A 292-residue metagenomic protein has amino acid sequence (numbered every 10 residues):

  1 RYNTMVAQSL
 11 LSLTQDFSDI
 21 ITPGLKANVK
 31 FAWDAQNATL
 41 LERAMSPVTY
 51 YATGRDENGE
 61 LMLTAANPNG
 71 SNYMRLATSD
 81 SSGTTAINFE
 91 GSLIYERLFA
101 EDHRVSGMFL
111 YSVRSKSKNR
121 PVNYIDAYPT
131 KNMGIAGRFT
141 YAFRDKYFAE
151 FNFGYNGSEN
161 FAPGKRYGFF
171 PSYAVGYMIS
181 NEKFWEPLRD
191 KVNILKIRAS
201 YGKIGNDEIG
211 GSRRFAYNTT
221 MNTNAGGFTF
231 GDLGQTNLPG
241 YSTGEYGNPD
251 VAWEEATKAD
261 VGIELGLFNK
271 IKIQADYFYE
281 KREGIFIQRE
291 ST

Functional and structural regions predicted by a protein language model:
R1-A44, A52-T292: Extracellular/periplasmic, surface-exposed regions of secreted and cell-surface proteins
T49: Active-site-proximal polar cores
